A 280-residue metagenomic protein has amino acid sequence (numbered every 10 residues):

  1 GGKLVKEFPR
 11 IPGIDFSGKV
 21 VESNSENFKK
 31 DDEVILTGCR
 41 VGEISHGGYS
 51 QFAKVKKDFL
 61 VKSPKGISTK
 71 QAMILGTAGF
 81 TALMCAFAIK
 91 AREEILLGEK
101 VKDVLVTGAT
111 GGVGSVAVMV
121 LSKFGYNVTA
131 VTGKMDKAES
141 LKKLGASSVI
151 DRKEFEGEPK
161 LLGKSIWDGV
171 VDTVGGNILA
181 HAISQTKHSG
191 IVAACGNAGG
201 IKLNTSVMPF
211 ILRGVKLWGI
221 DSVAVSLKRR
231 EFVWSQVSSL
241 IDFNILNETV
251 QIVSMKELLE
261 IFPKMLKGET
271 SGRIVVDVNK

Functional and structural regions predicted by a protein language model:
G1-V41: Glycine-rich beta-strand-centered segment in the early N-terminal region that forms part of a ligand/cofactor-binding
D32-E33, F52, K123, I191: Residue-level marker of beta-strand positions
I35, D168-V171, A193: N-terminal Rossmann-like NAD(P) cofactor-binding module of classical short-chain dehydrogenase/reductase
T37-V104: NAD(P)H dinucleotide-binding glycine-rich loop of Rossmann-like/cofactor-binding domains, especially the beta1-alpha1
G79-F80, G108-S115, G175: Glycine-rich NAD(P) Rossmann-fold beta1-alpha1 loop
S122-N177: Adenosine-nucleotide cofactor-binding segment
N177-F243, V278-K280: Glycine-rich phosphate-binding loop and adjacent beta-alpha segment of Rossmann(oid) nucleotide-cofactor-binding
K228-K280: C-terminal hydrophobic helical "lid"/dimerization subdomain of Rossmann-like NAD(P)H-dependent oxidoreductases
